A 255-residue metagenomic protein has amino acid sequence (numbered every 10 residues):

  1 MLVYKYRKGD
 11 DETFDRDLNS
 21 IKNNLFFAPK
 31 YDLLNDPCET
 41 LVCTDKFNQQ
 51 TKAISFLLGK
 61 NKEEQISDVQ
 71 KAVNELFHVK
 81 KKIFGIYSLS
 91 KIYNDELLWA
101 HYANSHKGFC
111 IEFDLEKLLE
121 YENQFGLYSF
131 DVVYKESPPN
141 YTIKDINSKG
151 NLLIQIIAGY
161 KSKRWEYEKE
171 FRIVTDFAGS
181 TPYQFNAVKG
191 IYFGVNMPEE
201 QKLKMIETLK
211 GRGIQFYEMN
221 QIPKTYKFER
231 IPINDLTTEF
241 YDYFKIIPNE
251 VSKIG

Functional and structural regions predicted by a protein language model:
M1-G255: Partner-binding and oligomerization surfaces adjacent to conserved cores of proteins that assemble macromolecular
